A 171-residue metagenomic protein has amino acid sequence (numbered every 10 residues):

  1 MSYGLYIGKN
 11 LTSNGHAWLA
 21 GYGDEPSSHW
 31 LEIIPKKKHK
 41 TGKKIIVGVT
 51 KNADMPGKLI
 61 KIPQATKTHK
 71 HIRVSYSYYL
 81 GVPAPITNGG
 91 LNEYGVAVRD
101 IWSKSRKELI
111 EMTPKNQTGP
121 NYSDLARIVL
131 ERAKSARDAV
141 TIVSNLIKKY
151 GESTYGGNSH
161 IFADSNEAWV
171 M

Functional and structural regions predicted by a protein language model:
S2-N121, I142-Y155, S159-M171: A contiguous strand-loop segment
P120-A136, I142: N-terminal leader/propeptide and maturation segments of large enzyme subunits in energy/redox metabolism and hydrolases
